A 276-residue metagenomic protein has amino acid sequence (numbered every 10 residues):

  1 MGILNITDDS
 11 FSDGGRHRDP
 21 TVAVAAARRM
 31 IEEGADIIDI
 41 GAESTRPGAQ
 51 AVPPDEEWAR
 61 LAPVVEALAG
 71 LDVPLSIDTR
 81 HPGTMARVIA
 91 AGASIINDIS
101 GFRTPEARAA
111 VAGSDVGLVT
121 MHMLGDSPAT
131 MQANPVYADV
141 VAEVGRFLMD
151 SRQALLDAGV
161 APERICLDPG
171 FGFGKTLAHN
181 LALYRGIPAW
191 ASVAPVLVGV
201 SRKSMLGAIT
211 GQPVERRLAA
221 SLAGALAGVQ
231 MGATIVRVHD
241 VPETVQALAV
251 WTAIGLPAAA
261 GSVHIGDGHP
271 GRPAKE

Functional and structural regions predicted by a protein language model:
S10-A26, T45-P74, R80-G83, I89-A90 (+3 more regions): Active-site-adjacent loop and "lid" segments of alpha/beta metabolic enzymes
A25-G41, M231: Catalytic domains of carbohydrate-active enzymes, especially glycoside hydrolases
A161-R164: Short acidic capping loops at alpha-helix termini that bridge into adjacent secondary structure
